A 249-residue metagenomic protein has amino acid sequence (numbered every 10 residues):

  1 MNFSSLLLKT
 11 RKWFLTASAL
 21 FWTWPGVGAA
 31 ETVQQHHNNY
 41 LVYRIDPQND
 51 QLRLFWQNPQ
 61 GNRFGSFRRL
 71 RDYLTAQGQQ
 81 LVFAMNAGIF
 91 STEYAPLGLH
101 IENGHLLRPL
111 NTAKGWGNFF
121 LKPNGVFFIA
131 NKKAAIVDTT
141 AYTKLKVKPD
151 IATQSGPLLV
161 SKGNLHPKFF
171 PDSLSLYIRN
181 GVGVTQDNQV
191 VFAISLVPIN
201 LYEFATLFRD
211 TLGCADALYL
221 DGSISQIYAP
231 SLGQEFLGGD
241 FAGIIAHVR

Functional and structural regions predicted by a protein language model:
F3-F14: Bacterial N-terminal signal peptides that target proteins for export
T16-T23: Bacterial N-terminal signal peptides
G26-N118: Zymogen propeptides
D46-Q48, F128-K133, S161-G163, V184-N188 (+2 more regions): Short acidic-glycine loop/turn motifs at beta-strand connectors
P59-Q60, A141-L145, I194-P198: Short, solvent-exposed aromatic-acidic interface loops
A95-A113, K168-D216, S225-R249: Conserved, well-ordered active-site substructure
A95-F169: Active-site-adjacent helix-turn-beta-strand microarchitecture at beta-sheet edges that either contains or buttresses
